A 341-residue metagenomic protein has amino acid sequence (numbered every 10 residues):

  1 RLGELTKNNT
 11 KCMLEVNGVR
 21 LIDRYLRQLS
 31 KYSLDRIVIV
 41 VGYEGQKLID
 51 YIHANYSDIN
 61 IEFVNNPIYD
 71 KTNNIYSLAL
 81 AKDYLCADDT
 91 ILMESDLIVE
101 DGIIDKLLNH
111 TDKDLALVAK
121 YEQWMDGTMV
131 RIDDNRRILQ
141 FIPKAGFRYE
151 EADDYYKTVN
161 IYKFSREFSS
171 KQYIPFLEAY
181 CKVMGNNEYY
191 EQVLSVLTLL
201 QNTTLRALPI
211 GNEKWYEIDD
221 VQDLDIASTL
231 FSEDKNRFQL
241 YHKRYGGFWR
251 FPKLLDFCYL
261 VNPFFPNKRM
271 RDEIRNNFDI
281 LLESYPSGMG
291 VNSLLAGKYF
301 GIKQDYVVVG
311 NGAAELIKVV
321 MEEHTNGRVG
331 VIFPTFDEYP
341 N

Functional and structural regions predicted by a protein language model:
R1-Y43: N-terminal glycine-rich phosphate-binding loop and ensuing alpha1 helix
D35-R36, I59-N60, D88, K303-V307 (+1 more regions): Short acidic capping loops at alpha-helix termini that bridge into adjacent secondary structure
R36, Y43-E62: Acidic donor-binding segment of Leloir-type glycosyltransferases
Y56-T128: Conserved beta-loop-beta/alpha segment of the NTase-like Rossmann-fold superfamily that binds/positions NTPs
E100-M184: Conserved core of the sugar-phosphate nucleotidyltransferase
Y155-K243, W249-K253: Conserved alpha/beta core of the MobA/IspD/sugar-nucleotide pyrophosphorylase nucleotidyltransferase superfamily
T229-S284: N-terminal "arm"/small-domain region of PLP-dependent enzymes with the aminotransferase-like
L282-N341: Conserved core of the PLP fold type I
